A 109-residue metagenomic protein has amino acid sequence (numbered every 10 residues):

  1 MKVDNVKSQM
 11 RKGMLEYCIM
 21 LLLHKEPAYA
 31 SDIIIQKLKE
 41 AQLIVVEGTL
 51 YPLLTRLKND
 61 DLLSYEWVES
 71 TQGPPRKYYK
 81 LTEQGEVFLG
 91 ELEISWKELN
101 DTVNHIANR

Functional and structural regions predicted by a protein language model:
K7-T49: N-terminal helix-turn-helix DNA-binding core of bacterial DNA-binding proteins
L43, V68-S70: Short polar/acidic secondary-structure junctions
L50-P52, R56-L57: Basic amphipathic alpha-helical segments that dock to polyanions
D61: Glycine-centered, phosphate/nucleic-acid-interacting loop/turn motifs that mediate DNA/RNA or nucleotide
Y65: Short beta-strand "wing" residues that participate in macromolecule-binding interfaces
T71, P75-E93: Basic, amphipathic "hinge/linker" alpha-helix immediately C-terminal to the N-terminal HTH DNA-binding motif
E86-R109: Amphipathic alpha-helical dimerization/coiled-coil segments that flank or bridge DNA-binding/regulatory modules
